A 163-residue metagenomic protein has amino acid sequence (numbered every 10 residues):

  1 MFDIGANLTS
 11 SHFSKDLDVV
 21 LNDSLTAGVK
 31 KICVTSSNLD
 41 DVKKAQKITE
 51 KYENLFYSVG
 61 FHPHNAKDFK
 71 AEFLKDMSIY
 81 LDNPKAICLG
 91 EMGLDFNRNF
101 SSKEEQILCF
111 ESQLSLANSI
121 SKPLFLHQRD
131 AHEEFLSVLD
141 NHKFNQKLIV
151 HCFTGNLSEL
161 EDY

Functional and structural regions predicted by a protein language model:
M1-Y163: Mid-domain alpha/beta scaffold segments of enzyme catalytic cores
